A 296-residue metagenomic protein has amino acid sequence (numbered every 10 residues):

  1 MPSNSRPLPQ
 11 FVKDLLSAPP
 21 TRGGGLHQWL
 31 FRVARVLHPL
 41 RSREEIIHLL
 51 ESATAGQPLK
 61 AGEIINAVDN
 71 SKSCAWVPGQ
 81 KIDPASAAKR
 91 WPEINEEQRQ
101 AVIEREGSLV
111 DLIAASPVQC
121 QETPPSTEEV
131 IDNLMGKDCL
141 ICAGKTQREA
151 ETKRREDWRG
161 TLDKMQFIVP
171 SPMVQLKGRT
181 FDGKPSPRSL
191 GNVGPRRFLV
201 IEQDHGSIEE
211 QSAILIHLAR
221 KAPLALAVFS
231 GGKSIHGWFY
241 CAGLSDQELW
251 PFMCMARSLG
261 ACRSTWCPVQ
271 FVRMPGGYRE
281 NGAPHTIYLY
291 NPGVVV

Functional and structural regions predicted by a protein language model:
M1-G107, E149, R196-R220, S230-A261 (+1 more regions): Modules that initiate DNA replication and primer synthesis
P2-S3, W76-F198, Q270, H285 (+1 more regions): DNA replication initiation on ssDNA origins
G23-L26, P185-V193, A225-S230: Short, flexible, solvent-exposed loop/turn segments with mixed acidic/basic and small polar residues
V118-Q121, A219-F229: Short, glycine- and small/hydrophobic-rich beta-strand elements in well-ordered beta-sheets
C139-L140, A225-L226, H236, F271: Beta-sheet entry/capping signal
D182-P187, A213, A219-P223: Alpha-helical scaffolding within the catalytic cores of extracellular/periplasmic polymer-degrading hydrolases
A225-G232, R263-C267: Short beta-strand
S264-Y278: Acidic carboxylate-rich catalytic motifs and surrounding loops in phosphoryl-/glycosyl-chemistry enzymes
